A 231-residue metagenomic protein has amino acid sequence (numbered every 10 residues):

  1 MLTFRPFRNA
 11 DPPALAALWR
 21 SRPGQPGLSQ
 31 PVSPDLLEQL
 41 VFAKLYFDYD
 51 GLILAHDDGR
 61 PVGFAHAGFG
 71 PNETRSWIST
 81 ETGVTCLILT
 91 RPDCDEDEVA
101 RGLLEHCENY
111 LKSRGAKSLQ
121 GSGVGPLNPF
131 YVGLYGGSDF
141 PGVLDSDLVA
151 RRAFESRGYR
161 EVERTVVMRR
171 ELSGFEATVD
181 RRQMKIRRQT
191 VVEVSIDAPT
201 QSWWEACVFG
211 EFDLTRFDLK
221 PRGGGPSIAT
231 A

Functional and structural regions predicted by a protein language model:
M1-L40, L52-L54, V162-V167, G174-I228: Short amphipathic alpha-helix that is part of the acyltransferase structural core
V41, C86-L87: Aromatic/His-enriched, Gly/Pro-containing loop or helix-boundary segments that lie immediately adjacent to catalytic
Y49, S79, V84, D213: Exposed loop/turn and edge beta-strand positions of beta-sandwich/beta-sheet ligand-binding modules
L52-L54, R60-G70, V84, D218 (+1 more regions): Conserved beta-strand in the GNAT
P71-T80: A short, polar/charged loop-to-alpha-helix boundary motif
T82, C86, E96-V192, A198: Acyl-donor-binding surface of acyltransferase catalytic domains
R91-D93: Active-site acidic-Proline motif in GNAT/NAT acetyltransferases
